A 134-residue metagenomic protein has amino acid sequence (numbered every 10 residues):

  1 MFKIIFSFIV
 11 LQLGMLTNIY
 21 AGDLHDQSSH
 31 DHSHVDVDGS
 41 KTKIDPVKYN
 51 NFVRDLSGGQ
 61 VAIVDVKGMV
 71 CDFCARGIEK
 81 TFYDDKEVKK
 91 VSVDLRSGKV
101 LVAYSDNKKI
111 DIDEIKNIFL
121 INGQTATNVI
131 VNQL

Functional and structural regions predicted by a protein language model:
S7-M15: Bacterial N-terminal signal peptides
N18-G59, N132: Sec-dependent signal peptide cleavage junction
S57-K67: Short glycine-/aliphatic-rich beta-strand segments at the starts of folded cytosolic domains
A62-I63, L95-S105: Surface-exposed aromatic
M69-K80: Conserved redox-active cysteine motifs that mediate thiol-disulfide chemistry, especially di-cysteine Cys-X(1-2)-Cys
I78, D113-L120: Short amphipathic alpha-helices in soluble, non-transmembrane regions that often serve as interface/regulatory elements
I78-L95: Short acidic amphipathic segments
G123-L134: Conserved short beta-strand edge segments in small beta-sheet-based binding/regulatory domains
